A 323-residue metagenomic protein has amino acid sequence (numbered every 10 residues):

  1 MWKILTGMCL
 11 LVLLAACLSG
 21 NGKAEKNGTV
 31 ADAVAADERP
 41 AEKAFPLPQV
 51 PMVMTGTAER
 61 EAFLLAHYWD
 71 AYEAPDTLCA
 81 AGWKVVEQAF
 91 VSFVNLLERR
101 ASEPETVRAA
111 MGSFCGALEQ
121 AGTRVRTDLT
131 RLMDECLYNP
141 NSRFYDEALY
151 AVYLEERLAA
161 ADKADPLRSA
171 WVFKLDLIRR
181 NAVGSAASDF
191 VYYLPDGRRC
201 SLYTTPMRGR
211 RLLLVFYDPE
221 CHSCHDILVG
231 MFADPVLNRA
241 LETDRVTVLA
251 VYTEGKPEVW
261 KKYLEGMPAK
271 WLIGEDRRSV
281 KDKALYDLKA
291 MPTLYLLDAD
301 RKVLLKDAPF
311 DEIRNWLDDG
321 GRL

Functional and structural regions predicted by a protein language model:
M1-T29: Bacterial Sec-dependent N-terminal signal peptides
L18-C200: Oxidative protein folding and maturation machinery
L78-L96, K256-A269, Y286-K289: Structural alpha/beta surface segment adjacent to cysteine/selenocysteine redox centers across thiol/disulfide enzymes
A186, R210, K289-M291: Short, small/polar residue-rich loop motifs at catalytic or cofactor-binding pockets
S201-F232, T247-L249: Short active-site neighborhood of thiol/selenol oxidoreductases, capturing the structured segment around
H225-E265, R278-K283: Structural microenvironment flanking redox-active thiols in thiol-disulfide oxidoreductases
Y263-Y295, A299: Short, internal strand/loop/helix patches that form the active-site neighborhood or redox-interaction surface
A290-Y295, A299-L323: Non-catalytic, surface beta->alpha helical segment in thiol-disulfide oxidoreductase systems
